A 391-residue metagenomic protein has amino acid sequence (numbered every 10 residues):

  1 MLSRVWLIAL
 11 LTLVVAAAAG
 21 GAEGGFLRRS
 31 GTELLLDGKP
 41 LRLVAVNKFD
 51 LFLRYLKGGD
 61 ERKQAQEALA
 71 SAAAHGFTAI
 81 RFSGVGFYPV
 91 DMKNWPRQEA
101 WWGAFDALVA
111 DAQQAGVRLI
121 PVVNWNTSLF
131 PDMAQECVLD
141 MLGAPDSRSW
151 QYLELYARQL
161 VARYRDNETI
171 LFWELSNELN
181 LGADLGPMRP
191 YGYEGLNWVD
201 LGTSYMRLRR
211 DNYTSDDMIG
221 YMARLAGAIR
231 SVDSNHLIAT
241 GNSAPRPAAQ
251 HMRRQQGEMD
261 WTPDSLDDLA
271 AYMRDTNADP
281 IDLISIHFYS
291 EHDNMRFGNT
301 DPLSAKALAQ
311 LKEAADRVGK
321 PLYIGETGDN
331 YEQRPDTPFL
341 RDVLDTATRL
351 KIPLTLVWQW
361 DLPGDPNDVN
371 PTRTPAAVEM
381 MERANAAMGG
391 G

Functional and structural regions predicted by a protein language model:
W6-A16: Bacterial N-terminal signal peptides
G20-R81, M92-P96, A110-Q114, R230 (+2 more regions): N-terminal carbohydrate-binding accessory modules
V44, T78-A79, L171, D282 (+1 more regions): Short acidic/polar active-site loop segments enriched in Thr and Asp
D60-M133, V138, V161, N212-A239 (+2 more regions): Aromatic-lined substrate-binding rim segments of carbohydrate-active enzymes
T127-A162, S204-M206: Active-site-adjacent "subsite" loops/lids of carbohydrate-active enzymes
R148, L153, T276, R334-G391: Aromatic-rich peripheral "rim/lid" segments of glycoside hydrolase catalytic domains that contact and position glycan
L155-R158, A162, T169, N180-P353 (+1 more regions): Extracellular glycoside hydrolase catalytic/binding regions
